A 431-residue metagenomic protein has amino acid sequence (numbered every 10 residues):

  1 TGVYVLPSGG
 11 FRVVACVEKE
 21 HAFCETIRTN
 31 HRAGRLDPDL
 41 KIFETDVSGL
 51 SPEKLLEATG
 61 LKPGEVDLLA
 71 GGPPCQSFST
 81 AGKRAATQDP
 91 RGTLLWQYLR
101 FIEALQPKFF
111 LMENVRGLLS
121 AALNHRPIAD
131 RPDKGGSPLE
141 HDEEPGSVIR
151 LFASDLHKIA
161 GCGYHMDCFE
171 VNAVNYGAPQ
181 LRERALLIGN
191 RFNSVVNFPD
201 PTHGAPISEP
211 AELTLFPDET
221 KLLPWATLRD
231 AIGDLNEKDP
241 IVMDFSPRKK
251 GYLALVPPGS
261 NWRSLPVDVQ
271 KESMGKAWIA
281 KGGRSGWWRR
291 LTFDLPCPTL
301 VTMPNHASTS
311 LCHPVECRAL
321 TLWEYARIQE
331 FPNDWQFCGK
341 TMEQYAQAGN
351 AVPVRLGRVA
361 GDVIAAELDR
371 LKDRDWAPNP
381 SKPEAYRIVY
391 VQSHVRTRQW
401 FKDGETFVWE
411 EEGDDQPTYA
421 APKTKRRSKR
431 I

Functional and structural regions predicted by a protein language model:
T1-F109, V115-L139, H157: Core alpha/beta nucleotide-donor-binding catalytic domains of modification enzymes
T1-R12, D155-G161, Q180, R184-Q347 (+1 more regions): S-adenosyl-L-methionine-dependent DNA methyltransferase catalytic core
R35-K41, C162-Y164, S194: A short helix-to-beta-strand connector/capping loop
E53-L55, L95-Q97, F169-V174, G283-G286: Short alpha-helical segments and helix-capping/turn motifs at coil-helix boundaries
G72, E113, F169, I188: Alpha/beta-hydrolase-fold catalytic nucleophile elbow
Q76-T80, L118-A122, G177-L181, V195-N197 (+1 more regions): Short catalytic/ligand-binding loop motif for oxyanion handling, primarily in non-cytosolic enzymes, centered on
R116, G163-N175: Conserved S-adenosyl-L-methionine
E144-A160: Short alpha-helix
